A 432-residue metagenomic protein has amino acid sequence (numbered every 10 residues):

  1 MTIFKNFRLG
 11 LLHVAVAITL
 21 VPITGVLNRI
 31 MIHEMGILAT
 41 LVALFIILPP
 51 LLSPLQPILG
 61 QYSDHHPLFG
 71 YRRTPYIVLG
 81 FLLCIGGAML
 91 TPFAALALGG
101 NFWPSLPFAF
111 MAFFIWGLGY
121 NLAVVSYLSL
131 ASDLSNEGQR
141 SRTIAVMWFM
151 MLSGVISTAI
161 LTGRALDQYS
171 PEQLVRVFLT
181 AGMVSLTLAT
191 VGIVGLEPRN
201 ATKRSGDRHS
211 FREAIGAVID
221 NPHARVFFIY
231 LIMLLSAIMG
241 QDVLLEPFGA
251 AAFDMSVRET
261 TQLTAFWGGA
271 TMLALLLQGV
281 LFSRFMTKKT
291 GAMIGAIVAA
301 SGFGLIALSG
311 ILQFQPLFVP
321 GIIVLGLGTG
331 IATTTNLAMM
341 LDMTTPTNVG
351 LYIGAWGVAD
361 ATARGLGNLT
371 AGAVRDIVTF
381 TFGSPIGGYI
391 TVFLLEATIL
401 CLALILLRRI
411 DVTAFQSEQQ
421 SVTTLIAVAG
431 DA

Functional and structural regions predicted by a protein language model:
M1-H33, F114, I219-Q241: Pair of pore-lining "gating" transmembrane helices in MFS-fold secondary transporters
M1-T2, E197-F228, A252, E418-A432: Juxtamembrane intracellular "pre-TM" segments in multi-pass secondary transporters
G25-L41, V243-T260, D376: Short amphipathic helix-loop junctions that connect adjacent transmembrane helices in Major Facilitator Superfamily/SLC
L52-Q56, S141-L166, G357-T370: Glycine-rich segments within core transmembrane alpha-helices of 12-TM secondary carriers
P54-G70, L166, A274-T290: Helix-to-loop junctions at the C-terminal end of transmembrane segments in multipass secondary transporters
G70-P75, W103-S105, G163-M183, A373-I399: A membrane-interface helix-boundary motif in multi-pass transporters
V78-W103, I297-Q313: C-terminal ends and interior cores of transmembrane alpha-helices in multi-pass membrane transporters/permeases
G291-N336: C-terminal transmembrane helical hairpin of 12-TM major facilitator-type secondary transporters
